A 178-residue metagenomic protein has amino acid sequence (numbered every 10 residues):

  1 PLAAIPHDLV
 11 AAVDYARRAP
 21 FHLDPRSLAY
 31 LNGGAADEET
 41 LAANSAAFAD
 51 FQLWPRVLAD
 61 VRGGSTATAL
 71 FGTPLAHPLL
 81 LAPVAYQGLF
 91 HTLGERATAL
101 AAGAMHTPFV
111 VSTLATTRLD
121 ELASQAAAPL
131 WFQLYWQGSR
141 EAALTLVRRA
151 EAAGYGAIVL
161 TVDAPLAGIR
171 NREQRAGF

Functional and structural regions predicted by a protein language model:
P1-L75, R170, G177: An N-cap/entry alpha-helix motif that binds or orients negatively charged groups
Y15, S27, T40-A47, T98 (+4 more regions): General structural feature for long, well-ordered alpha-helical segments within catalytic domains of soluble enzymes
D24, L81, A102: Residue-level signature of catalytic and energy-coupling elements of molecular machines, predominantly ATP/GTP-dependent
A35-A36, T113-T117, G138: Short beta->alpha linker loops
A67-P78, Y86-A99, L114-A127: N-terminal active-site wall of soluble small-molecule enzyme domains
L79-A82, F109-V111, L130-L134, I158: Hydrophobic faces of well-ordered beta-strands that scaffold small-molecule active sites in alpha/beta enzyme cores
P83-T92, F132-E141: Active-site mouth loops of central-metabolism enzymes
Y86, L100, A104, E121-Q125 (+1 more regions): Alpha/beta enzyme core
